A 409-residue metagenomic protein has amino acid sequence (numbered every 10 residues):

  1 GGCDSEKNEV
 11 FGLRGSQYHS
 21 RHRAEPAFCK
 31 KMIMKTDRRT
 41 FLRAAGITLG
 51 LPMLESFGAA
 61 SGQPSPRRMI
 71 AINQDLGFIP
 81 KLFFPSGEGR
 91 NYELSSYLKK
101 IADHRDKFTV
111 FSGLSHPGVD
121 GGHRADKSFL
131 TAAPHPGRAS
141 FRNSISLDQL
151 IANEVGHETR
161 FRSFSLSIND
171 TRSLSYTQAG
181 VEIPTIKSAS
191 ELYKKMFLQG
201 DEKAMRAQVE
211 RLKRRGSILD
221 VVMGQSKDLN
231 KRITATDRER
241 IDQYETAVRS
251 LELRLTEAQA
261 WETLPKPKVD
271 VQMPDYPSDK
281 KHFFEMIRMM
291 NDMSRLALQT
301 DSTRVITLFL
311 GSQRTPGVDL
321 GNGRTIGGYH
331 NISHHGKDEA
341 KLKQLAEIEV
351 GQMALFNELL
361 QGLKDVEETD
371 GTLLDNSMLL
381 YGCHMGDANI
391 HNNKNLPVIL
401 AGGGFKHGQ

Functional and structural regions predicted by a protein language model:
G1-G2, H104: N-terminal regions encompassing targeting/leader/pre-sequences
G2-V10: Extreme N-terminal basic, low-complexity initiation segments that serve as generic localization/processing leaders
E6, S16-T36: N-terminal secretory signal peptides
E9, R23-P26, R43, G58: Residue-level detector of intrinsically disordered, flexible termini and proteolytic processing junctions
K30-Q409: Ligand-binding pockets and gating/stacking loops
